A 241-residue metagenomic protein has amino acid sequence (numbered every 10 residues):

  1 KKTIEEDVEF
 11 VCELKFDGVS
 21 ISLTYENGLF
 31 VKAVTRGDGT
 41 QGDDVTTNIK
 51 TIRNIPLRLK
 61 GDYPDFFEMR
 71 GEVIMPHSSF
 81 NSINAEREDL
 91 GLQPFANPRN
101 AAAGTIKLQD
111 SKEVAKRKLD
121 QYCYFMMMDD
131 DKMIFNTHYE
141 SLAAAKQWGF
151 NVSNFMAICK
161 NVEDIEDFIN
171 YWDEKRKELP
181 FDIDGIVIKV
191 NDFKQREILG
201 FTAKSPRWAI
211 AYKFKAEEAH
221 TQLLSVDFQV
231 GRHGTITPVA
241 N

Functional and structural regions predicted by a protein language model:
K1-N241: RNA/tRNA-interacting regions in translation and RNA-turnover enzymes
